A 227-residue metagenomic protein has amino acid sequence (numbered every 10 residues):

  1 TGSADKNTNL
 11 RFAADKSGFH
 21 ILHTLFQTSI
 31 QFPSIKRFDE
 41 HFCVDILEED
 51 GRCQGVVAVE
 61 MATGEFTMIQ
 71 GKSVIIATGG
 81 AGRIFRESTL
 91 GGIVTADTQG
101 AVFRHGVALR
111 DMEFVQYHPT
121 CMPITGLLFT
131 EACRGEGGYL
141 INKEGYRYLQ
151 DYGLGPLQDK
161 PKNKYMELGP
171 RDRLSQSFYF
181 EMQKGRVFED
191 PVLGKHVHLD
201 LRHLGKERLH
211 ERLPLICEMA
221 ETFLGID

Functional and structural regions predicted by a protein language model:
T1-E65, Q70-K72, A77, H118-T125 (+2 more regions): Conserved redox-cofactor binding core of oxidoreductases
R11-F12, S88-G92: Short glycine-enriched, charge-decorated loop/helix-capping segments at active-site entrances that position
D15, E87-S88, K206: A generic secondary-structure micro-motif detector that highlights 1-2 residue hydrophobic/ambivalent hotspots embedded
L22, T95, L213-P214: Generic non-transmembrane alpha-helix signal with a bias for helix starts/N-cap capping motifs
D39-E40, F85, M112: Residue-level detector of family-conserved "landmark" positions at structurally sensitive sites
I76-T89: Flavin (primarily FAD) binding-site architecture
L90-F103, L109: Thiamine diphosphate
A101, V107-I226: An anion/pyrophosphate-binding glycine-rich loop and adjacent beta-alpha core in soluble alpha-beta enzymes
